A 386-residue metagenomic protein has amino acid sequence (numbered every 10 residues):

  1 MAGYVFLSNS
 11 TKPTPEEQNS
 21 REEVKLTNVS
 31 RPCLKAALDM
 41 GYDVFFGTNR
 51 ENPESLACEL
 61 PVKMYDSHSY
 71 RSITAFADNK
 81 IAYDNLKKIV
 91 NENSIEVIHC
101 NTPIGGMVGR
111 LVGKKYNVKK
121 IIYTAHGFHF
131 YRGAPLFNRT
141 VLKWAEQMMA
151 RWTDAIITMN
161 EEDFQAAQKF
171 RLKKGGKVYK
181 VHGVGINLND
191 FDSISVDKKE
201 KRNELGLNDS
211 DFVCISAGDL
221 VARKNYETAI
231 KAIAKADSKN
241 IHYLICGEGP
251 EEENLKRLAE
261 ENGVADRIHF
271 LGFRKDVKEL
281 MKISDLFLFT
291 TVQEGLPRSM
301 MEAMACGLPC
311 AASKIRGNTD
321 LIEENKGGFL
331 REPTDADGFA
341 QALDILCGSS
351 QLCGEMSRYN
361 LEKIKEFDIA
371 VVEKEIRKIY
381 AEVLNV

Functional and structural regions predicted by a protein language model:
F6-T14, E23-D78, E162-A166, R171 (+1 more regions): N-terminal strand-loop element at the rim of the active site of nucleotide-sugar-dependent glycosyltransferases
V24-P32, F212-K235, P250-R257, D337: A conserved mid-protein helix/loop that constitutes part of the nucleotide-sugar donor-binding site
Y65-D66, Q147, R151-V196: Donor nucleotide-sugar binding/catalytic pocket of nucleotide-sugar-dependent glycosyltransferases
N85, D192-L207, L352: A short helix/loop element that forms part of the nucleotide-sugar donor recognition site in Leloir-type
C100-G106, A125: Short His-centered aromatic/hydrophobic patch
F273, V292: Aromatic "clamp/platform" in nucleotide-sugar-dependent glycosyltransferases that forms part of the donor/acceptor
P309-A312, I322: Short hydrophobic beta-strand element within catalytic cores of glycosyltransferases and related nucleotide-activated
E324-N325, F329-A336, I345-S350, K365: Conserved acidic donor-binding segment of nucleotide-sugar-dependent glycosyltransferases
